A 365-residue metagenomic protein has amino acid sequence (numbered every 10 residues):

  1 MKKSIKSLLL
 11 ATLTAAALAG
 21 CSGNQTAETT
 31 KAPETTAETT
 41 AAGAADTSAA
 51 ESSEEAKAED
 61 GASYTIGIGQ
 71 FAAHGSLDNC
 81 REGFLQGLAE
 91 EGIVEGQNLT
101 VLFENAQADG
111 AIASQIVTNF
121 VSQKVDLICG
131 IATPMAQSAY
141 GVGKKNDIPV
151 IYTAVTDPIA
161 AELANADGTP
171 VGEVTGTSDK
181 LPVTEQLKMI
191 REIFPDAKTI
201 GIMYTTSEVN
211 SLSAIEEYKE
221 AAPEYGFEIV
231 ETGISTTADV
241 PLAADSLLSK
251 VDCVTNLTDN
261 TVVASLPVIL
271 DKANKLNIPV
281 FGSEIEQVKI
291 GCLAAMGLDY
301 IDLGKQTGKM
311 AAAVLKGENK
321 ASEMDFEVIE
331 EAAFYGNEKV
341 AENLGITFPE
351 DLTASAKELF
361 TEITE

Functional and structural regions predicted by a protein language model:
K2-N24: Sec-dependent N-terminal signal peptides of Gram-positive bacterial secreted proteins and lipoproteins
C21-A45: Bacterial lipoprotein signal-peptidase II cleavage site
A58-E91, L102-A111, S207-S211, T261-V262: Extracytoplasmic "Venus flytrap"
E59-D60, D157-T199, L298-N319: Hydrophobic alpha-helical segments within soluble ligand-binding/sensing domains
I66, F84, T175-A222, D325-A341: An alpha-beta-alpha
L102-N165, D259-N274, I278-F281: Beta-alpha junction/loop-to-helix N-cap segments that form part of ligand/metal-binding clefts
V209-E284: Pocket-lining segment of extracytoplasmic ligand-binding domains
A313-E365: Hinge/cleft segment of the Venus flytrap/periplasmic-binding protein
